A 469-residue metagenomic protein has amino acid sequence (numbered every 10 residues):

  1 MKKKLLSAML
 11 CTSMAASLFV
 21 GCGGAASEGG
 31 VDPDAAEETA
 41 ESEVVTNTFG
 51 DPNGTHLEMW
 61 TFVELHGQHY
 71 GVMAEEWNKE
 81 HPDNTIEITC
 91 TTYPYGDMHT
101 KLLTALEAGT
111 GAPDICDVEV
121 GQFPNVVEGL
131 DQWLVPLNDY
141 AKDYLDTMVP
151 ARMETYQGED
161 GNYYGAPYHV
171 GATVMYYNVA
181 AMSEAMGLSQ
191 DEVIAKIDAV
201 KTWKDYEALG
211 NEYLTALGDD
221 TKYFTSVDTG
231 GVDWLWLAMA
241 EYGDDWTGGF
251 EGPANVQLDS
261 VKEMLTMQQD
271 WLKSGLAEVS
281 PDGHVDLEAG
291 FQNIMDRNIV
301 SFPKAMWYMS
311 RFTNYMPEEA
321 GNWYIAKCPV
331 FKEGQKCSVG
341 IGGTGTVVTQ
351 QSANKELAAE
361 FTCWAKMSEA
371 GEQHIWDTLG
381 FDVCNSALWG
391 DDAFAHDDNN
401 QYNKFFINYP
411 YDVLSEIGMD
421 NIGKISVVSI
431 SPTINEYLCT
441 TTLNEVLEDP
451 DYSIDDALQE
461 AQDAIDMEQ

Functional and structural regions predicted by a protein language model:
M1-L57, K79, D456-Q469: Short, low-complexity disordered leader/linker segments with a strong preference for bacterial N-terminal type II
A36-T48, C116-V174, S183, K204-E207 (+4 more regions): Hinge/lid segment of periplasmic solute-binding proteins
V45-T48, E64-T85, A180: Short, polar/charged alpha-helical segment
G50, E76, Q132, W307-N314 (+2 more regions): Mature extracytoplasmic/periplasmic domains
V72-E75, Q122-N125, V232-Y242, P253 (+1 more regions): Extracytoplasmic/periplasmic substrate-binding proteins
E76, E80-A151, T155, N162 (+3 more regions): Extracytoplasmic "Venus flytrap"/periplasmic binding protein-like
K79, T85, N138, K142-D143 (+5 more regions): Helix-loop-helix "hinge/cap" segment bordering the ligand-binding cleft or interdomain interface
V339-G340, Y402-I465: C-terminal capping/gating helix-and-loop segments adjacent to ligand/active sites or protein-protein/ligand interfaces
